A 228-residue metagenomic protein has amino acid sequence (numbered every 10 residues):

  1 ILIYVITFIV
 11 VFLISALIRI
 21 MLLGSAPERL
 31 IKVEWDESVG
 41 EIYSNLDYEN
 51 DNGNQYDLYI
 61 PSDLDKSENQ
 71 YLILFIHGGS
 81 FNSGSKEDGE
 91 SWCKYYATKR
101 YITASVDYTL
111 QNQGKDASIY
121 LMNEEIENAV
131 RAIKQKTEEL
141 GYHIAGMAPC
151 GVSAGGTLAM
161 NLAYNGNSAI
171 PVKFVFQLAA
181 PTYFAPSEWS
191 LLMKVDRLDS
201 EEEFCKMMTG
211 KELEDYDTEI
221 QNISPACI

Functional and structural regions predicted by a protein language model:
L22-S67: N-terminal cap/lid segment of alpha/beta-hydrolase-fold proteins
G24-R29, N161-E214: Hydrolase active-site cap/lid region
N69-G78: Short beta-strand element of the alpha/beta-hydrolase
L72, R100-D107: A fold-wide structural signal in alpha/beta-hydrolase
G84-C93, A104-G146: Catalytic nucleophile-loop/oxyanion-hole region of alpha/beta-hydrolase and closely related hydrolase-like folds
P149-G151, L178: Short beta-strand immediately N-terminal to the catalytic nucleophile in serine-hydrolase-like folds
G151-N161: Glycine-rich nucleophile elbow surrounding the catalytic serine of serine-hydrolase chemistry
E212-I228: Serine-hydrolase catalytic core
